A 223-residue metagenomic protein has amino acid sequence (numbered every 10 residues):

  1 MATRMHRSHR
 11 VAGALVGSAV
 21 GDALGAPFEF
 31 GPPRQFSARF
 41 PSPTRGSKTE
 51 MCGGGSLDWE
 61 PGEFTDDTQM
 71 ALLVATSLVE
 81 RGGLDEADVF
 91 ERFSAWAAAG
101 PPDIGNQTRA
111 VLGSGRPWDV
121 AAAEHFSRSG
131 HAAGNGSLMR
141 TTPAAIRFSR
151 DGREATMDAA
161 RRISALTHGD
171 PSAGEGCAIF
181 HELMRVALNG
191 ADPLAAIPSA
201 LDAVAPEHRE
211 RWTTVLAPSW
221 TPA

Functional and structural regions predicted by a protein language model:
M1-A223: Structured, active/binding-site neighborhoods that engage oxygen-rich ligands
